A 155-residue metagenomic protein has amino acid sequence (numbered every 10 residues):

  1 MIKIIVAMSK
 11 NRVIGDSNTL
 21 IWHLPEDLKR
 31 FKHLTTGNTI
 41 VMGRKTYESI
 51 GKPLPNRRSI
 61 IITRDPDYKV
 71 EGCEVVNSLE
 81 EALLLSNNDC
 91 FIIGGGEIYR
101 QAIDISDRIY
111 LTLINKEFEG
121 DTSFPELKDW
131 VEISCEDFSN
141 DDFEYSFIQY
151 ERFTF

Functional and structural regions predicted by a protein language model:
I5-F155: Flexible, gly/pro- and Lys/Arg-enriched active-site loops
